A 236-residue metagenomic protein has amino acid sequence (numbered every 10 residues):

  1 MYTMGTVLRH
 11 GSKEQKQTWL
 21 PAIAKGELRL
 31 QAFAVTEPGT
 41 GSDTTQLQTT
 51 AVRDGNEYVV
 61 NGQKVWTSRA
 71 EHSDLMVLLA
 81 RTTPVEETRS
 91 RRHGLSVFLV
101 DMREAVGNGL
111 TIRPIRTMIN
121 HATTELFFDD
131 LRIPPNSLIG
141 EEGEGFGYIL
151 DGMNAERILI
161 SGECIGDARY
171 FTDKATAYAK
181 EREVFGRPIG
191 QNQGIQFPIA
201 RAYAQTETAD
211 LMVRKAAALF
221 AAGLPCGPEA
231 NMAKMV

Functional and structural regions predicted by a protein language model:
M1-L28, T67-L75, F220: Internal helix-loop-helix
H10-Q15, G26, R53-Y58, E125-D130 (+2 more regions): Alpha-helical interface subdomain recognition
G26-V35, L79: A short, Trp-centered hydrophobic/proline-enriched beta-strand micro-motif
G39-Q48: Active-site-adjacent elements of ketosynthase-type condensing enzymes
T40, V65-E71, M118-H121, A155-L159: Glycine-rich phosphate/pyrophosphate-binding beta-alpha loops
S42, G109, S137-E142: Cytochrome P450 core scaffold surrounding the K-helix E-X-X-R motif and the conserved "meander" helix-loop region
Q46, A105-R132: Flexible, small-/acidic-enriched active-site or ligand-binding loops
N61-G109: A short core secondary-structure module
